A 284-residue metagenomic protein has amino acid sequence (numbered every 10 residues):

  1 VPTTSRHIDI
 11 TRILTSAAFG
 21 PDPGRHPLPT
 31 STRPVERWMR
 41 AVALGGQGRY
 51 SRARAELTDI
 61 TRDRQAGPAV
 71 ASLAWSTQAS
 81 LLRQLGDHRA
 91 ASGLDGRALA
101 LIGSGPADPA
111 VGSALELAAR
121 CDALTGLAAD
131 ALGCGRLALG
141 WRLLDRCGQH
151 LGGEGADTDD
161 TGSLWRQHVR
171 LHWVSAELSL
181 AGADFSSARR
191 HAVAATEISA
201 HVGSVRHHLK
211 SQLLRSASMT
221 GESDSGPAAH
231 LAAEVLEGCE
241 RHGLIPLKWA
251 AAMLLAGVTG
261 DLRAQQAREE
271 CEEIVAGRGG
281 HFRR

Functional and structural regions predicted by a protein language model:
V1-T30, G226-R284: C-terminal non-catalytic interaction modules
P2-I8, P27-R37, A66-T77, P106-T125 (+4 more regions): Alpha-solenoid helical repeat architecture
F19-D22, Y50, H88, D95 (+4 more regions): TPR-repeat structural position
P23, R54, T58-R64, G96-V111 (+4 more regions): Amphipathic alpha-helical segments of tetratricopeptide repeats
S31-Q47, E56-T61, A69-L85, D122-G133: Non-membrane alpha-helical segments in proteins
Q47, L85, L127, C134 (+5 more regions): Structural motif corresponding to the intra-repeat A-B loop/turn of tetratricopeptide repeats
